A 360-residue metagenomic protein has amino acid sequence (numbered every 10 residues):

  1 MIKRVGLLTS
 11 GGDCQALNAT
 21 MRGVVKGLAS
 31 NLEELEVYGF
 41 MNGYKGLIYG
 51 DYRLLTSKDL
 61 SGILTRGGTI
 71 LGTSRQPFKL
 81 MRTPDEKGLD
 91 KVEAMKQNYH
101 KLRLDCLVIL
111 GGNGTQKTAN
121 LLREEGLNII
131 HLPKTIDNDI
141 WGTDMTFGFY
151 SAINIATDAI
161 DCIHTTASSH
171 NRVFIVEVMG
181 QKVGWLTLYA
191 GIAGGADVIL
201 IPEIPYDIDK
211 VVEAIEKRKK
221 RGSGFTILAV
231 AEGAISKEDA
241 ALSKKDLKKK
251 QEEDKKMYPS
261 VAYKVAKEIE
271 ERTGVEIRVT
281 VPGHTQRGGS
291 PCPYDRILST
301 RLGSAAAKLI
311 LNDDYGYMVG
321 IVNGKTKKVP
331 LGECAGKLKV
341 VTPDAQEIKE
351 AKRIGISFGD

Functional and structural regions predicted by a protein language model:
M1-D51: N-terminal phosphate-binding or glycine-rich loops at protein starts, especially the Walker A/P-loop of NTPases
R4-G12, I70-G72, D105-I109, F174-E177: Short glycine-rich or small-residue beta-strand-to-loop segments that form or flank ligand, phosphate, metal/Fe-S
C14-V24, L47-I48, V92-E93, L104-N120 (+6 more regions): Short glycine/serine/threonine-rich phosphate/pyrophosphate-binding segments that cradle anionic phosphate groups
N31-L32, Y38, L122-T146, L200-D207: Short, acidic/small-residue loops that bind anionic groups at enzyme active sites
Y49-L107, F147-N154, D158, D360: Glycine-rich oxoanion-binding loops at beta->alpha junctions
N98, I109-G111, K117-L121, F149-S168 (+1 more regions): Accessory alpha-helical/coil subdomains and C-terminal extensions that flank or cap enzyme catalytic cores
M257-D360: C-terminal non-catalytic interaction/assembly regions of soluble proteins
